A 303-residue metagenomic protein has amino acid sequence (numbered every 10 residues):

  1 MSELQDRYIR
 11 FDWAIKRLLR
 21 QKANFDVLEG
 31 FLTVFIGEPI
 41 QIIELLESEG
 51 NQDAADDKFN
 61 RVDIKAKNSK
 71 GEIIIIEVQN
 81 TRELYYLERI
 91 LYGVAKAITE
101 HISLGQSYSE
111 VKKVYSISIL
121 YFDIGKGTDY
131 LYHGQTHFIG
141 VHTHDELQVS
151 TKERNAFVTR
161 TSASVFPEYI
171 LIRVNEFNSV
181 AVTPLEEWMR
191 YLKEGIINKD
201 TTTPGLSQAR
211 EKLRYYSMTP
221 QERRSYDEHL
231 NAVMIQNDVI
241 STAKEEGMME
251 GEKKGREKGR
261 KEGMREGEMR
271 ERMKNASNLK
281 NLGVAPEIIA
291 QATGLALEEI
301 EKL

Functional and structural regions predicted by a protein language model:
M1-L303: Elongated, amphipathic alpha-helical interaction scaffolds
